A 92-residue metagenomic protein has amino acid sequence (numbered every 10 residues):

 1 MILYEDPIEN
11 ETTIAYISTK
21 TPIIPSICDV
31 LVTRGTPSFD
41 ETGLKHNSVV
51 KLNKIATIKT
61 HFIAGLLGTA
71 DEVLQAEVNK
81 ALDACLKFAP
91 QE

Functional and structural regions predicted by a protein language model:
I2-E92: Conserved functional hotspots at enzyme active or ligand-binding sites that engage polyanionic ligands
